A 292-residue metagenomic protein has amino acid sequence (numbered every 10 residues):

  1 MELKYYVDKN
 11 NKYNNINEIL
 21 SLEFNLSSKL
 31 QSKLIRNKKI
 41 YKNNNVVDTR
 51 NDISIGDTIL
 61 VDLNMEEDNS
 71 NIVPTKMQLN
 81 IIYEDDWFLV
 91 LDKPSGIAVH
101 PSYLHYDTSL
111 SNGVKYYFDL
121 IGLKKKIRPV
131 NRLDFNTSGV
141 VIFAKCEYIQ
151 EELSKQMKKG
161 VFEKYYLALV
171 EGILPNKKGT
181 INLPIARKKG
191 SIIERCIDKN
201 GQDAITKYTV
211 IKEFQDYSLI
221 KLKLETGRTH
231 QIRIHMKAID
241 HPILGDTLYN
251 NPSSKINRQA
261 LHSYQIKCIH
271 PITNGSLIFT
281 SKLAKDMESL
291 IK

Functional and structural regions predicted by a protein language model:
M1-K178, A186, D286-L290: RNA pseudouridine synthases
M1-K33, M77-L79, K199-I205, V210-Q215 (+2 more regions): Pseudouridine synthases involved in rRNA/tRNA modification
N44, Q215-K223: Short histidine-centered loop motifs in beta-beta connectors
D85, F135-N136, F162, Q202 (+2 more regions): Short flexible coil/turn linkers enriched for glycine and charged/polar residues that connect secondary-structure
P175-N176, G190, E213-D216: Short, conserved beta-turn/loop elements at beta-strand boundaries and strand-helix junctions
N182: Active-site loop ensemble at the mouth of alpha/beta enzyme cores that anchors a bound cofactor
S191-K199: Short aromatic-glycine motifs in intrinsically disordered, low-complexity regions
